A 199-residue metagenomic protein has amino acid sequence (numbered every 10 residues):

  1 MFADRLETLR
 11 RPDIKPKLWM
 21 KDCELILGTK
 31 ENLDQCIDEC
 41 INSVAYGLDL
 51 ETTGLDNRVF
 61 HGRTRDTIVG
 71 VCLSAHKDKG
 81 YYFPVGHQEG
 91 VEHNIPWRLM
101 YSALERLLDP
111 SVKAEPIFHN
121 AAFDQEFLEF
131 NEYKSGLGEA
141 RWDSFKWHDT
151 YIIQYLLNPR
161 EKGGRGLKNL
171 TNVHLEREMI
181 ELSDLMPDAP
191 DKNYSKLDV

Functional and structural regions predicted by a protein language model:
F2-R58, T64: DnaQ-like (DEDDh/DEDDy) 3′-5′ exonuclease domain used for proofreading and 3′-end trimming on nucleic acids
D4-G28, D66-V69, L73-V199: Active-site-proximal helix-loop-helix substrate-binding element of RNase H-like nuclease domains
